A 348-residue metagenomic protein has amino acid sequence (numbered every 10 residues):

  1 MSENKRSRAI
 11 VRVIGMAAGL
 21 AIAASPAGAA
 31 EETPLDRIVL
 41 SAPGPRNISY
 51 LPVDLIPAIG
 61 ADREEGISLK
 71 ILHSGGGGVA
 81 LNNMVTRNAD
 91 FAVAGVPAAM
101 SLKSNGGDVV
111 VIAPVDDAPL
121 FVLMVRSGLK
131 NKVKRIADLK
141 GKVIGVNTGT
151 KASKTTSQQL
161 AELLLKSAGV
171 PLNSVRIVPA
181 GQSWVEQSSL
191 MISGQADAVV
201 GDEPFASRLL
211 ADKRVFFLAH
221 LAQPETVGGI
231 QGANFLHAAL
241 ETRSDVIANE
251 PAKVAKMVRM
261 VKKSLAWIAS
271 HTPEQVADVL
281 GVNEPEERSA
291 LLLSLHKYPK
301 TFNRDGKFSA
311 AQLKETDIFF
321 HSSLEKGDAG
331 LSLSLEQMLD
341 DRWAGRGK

Functional and structural regions predicted by a protein language model:
S2-I14: Bacterial N-terminal signal peptides that target proteins for export
R12-A23: Bacterial N-terminal signal peptides
S25-E31: Sec/Tat signal peptide C-region and signal peptidase I cleavage site
E31-P179, D197-E203: Short, glycine-/small- and polar/acidic-enriched structural segments that line small-molecule recognition paths
D117-L123, L129, V215-F216, L236-L240 (+2 more regions): Small-molecule pocket liners
S183-L280: Pocket-lining segment of extracytoplasmic ligand-binding domains
A248-K326: Secondary-structure end/capping motifs
D317-K348: Conserved C-terminal helix/tail region of periplasmic/extracytoplasmic solute-binding proteins
